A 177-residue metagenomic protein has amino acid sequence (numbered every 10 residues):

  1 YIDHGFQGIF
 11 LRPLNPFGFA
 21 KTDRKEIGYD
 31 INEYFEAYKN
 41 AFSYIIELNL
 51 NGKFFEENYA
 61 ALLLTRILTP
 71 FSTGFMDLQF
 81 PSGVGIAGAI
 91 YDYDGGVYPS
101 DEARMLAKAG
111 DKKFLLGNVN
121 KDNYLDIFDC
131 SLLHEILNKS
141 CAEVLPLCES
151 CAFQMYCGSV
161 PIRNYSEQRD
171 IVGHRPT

Functional and structural regions predicted by a protein language model:
Y1-V97, E102-L116: Radical SAM enzyme [4Fe-4S]-AdoMet core and its adjacent flexible, acidic and glycine-rich loops/tails across
A107-T177: Flexible mid-to-C-terminal extensions adjoining Fe-S/redox cofactors in radical SAM and related proteins
